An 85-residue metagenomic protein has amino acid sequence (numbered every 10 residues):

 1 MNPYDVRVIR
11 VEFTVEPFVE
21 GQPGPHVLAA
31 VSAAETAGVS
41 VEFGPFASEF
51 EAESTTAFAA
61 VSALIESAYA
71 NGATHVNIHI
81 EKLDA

Functional and structural regions predicted by a protein language model:
M1-A85: Charge-rich, low-complexity N-terminal segments
